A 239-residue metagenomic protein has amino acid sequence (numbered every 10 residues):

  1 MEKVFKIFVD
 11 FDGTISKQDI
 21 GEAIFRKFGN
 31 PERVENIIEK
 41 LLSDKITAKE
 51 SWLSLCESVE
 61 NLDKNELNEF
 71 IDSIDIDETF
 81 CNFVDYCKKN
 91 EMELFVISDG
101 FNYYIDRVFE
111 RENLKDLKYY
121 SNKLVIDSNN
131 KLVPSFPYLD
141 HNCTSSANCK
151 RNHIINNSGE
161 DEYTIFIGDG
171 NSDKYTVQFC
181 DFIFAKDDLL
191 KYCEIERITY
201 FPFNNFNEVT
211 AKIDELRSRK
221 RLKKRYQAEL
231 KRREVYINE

Functional and structural regions predicted by a protein language model:
E2-E112, D116-S121: Alpha-helical substrate-recognition element adjacent to the catalytic core
T79-E93, G100-E239: C-terminal cap/substrate-recognition subdomain and adjoining C-terminal extension of metal-dependent phosphatase-like
